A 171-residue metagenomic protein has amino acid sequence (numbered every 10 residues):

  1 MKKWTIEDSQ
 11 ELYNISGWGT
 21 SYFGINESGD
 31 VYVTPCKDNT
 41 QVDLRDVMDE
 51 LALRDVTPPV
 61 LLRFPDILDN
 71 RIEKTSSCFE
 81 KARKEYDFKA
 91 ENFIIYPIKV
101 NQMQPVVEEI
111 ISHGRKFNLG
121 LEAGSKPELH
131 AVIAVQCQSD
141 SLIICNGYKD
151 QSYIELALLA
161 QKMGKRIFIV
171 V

Functional and structural regions predicted by a protein language model:
M1-T40: N-terminal basic/disordered segments at the start of proteins
M1-W4, Q10-L12, N39-Q41, E73-T75 (+3 more regions): A short linear-motif detector with a strong N-terminal bias
K2, D8-Q10, L44-R45, D49-A52 (+3 more regions): Residue-level signal for well-ordered alpha-helical segments
D8-E11, G17, E80, K84-Y86 (+1 more regions): Residue-level detector of functional hotspots within protein domains
S9, S16, S21, S28 (+5 more regions): Generic serine detector
L12-I15, S21-G24, E50-A52, Y86 (+2 more regions): A general structural signal for short secondary-structure junctions and capping/turn motifs
I25-N39, R45-Q102: Low-complexity, highly charged intrinsically disordered N-terminal segments that act as targeting/localization
D87-V171: Active-site-proximal beta-alpha core segment in soluble small-molecule metabolic enzymes
